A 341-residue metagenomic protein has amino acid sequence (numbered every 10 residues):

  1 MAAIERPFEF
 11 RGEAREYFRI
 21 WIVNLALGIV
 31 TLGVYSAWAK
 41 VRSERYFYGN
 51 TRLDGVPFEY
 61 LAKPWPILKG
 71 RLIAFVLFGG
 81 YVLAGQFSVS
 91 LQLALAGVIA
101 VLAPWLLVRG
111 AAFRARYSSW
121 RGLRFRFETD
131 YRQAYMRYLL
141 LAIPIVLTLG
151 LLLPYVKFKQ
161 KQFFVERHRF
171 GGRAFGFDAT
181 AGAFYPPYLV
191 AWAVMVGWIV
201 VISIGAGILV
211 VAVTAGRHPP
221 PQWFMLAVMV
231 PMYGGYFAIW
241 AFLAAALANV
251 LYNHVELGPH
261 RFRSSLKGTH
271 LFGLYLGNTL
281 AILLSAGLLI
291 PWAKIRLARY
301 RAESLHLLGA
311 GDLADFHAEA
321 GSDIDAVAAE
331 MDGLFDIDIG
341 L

Functional and structural regions predicted by a protein language model:
M1-Y17, W21-F127, Q133-L141, I145-Q162 (+1 more regions): Transmembrane-helix bundle segments that line or gate the permeation/cavity pathway in multi-pass membrane proteins
I29, A96-A100, V146, G150 (+5 more regions): Residue-level hotspots within the lipid-embedded alpha helices of multi-pass solute transporters
Y48-P57, R114-R132, Q162-F184, A248-L271 (+1 more regions): Juxtamembrane inter-helical linkers in multi-pass membrane proteins
K63-A74, P186-I199: Select subsegments of transmembrane alpha-helices in polytopic membrane proteins, especially boundary-proximal
F78-I99, W198-W240, K294, A298-D312 (+2 more regions): Membrane-helix interface segments in multi-pass membrane proteins
Q133-Y135, L140, G176-V194, V228 (+2 more regions): Membrane-water interface at loop-to-transmembrane-helix junctions
L151-Q162, V200-V211, W240-N249: Transmembrane alpha-helix/helix-exit interface in multi-pass inner-membrane proteins
G234-L341: Intrinsically disordered cytosolic tails
